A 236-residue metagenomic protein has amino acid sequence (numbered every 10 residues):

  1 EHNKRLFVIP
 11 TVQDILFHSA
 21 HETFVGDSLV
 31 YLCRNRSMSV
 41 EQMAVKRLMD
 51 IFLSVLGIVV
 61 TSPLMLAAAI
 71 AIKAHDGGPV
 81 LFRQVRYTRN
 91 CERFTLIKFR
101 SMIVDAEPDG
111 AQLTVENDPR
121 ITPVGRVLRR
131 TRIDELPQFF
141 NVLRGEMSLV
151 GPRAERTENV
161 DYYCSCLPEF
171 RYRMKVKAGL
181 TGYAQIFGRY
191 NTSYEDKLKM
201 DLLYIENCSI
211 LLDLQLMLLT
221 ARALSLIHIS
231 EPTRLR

Functional and structural regions predicted by a protein language model:
E1-S62, S230: N-terminal hydrophobic signal-anchor/signal peptide
N3, V8-P10, F140, A184-R189: Hydrophobic alpha-helical segments characteristic of transmembrane helices
V8, G26, S37, E41 (+6 more regions): Residue-level signature of the cytosolic catalytic core of signaling kinases
Q13-D14, S19-E22, F82-R120, T181-K199: Short, glycine-rich, amphipathic interfacial segments at transmembrane boundaries or analogous
E41-A106, N141, I210, L216-L226 (+1 more regions): A hydrophobic, helix-centered structural microdomain
T114-K177, L216-A223: A short, structured surface patch at a secondary-structure boundary
E169-S230: C-terminal terminal-structure detector
E231-L235: Short, small-residue-biased leader/transition segments that mark boundaries at the very start of proteins
